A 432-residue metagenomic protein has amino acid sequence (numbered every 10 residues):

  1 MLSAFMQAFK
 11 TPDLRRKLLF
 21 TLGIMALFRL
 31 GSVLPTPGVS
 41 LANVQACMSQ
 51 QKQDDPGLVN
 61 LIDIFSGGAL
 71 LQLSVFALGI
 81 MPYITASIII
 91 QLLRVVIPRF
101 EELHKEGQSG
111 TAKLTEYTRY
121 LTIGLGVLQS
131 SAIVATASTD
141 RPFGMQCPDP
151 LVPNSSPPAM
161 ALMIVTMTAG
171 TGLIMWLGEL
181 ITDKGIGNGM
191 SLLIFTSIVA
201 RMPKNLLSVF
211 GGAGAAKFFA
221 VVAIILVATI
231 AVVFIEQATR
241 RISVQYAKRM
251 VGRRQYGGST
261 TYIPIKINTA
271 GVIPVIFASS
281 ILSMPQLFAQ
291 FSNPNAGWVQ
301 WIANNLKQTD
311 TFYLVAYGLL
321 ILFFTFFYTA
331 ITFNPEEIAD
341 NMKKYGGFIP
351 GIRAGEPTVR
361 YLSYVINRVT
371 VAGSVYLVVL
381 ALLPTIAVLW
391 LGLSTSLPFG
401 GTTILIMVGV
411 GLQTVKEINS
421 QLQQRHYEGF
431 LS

Functional and structural regions predicted by a protein language model:
M1-H104, Q108-S432: N-terminal cationic and glycine-rich segments that engage phosphates or anionic surfaces
